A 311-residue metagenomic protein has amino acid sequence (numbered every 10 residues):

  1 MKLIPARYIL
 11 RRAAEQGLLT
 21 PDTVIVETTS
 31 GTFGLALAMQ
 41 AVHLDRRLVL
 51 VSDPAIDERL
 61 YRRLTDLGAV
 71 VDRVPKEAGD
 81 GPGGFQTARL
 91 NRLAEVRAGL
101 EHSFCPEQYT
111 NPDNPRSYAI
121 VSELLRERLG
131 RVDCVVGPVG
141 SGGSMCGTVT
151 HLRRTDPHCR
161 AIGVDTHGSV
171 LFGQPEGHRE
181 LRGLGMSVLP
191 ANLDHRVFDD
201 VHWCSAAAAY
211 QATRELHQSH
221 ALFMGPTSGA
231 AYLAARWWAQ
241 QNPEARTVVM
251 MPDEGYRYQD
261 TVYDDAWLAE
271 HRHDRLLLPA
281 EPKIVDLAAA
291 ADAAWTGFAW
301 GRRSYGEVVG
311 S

Functional and structural regions predicted by a protein language model:
M1-V24: Helix-rich "cap/lid" substructures immediately adjacent to catalytic or cofactor-binding pockets
R12-L18, L35-D45, V149-D156, L233-P243: Alpha-helix C-terminal capping segments
L19-D53, V132-S144: A short, small-residue-rich loop immediately preceding and capping a beta-strand
P54-C134, T166-Q211: Small/polar-residue-rich loop-to-helix segments that shape phosphate-bearing ligand pockets
T87-L90, R154-P226, D264-S311: Active-site/ligand-binding loops adjacent to catalytic centers
N114-R160: Glycine-rich ThDP/TPP pyrophosphate-binding loop and its adjacent helix/strand module within ThDP-dependent enzymes
E215-Q218, A245-D265: ATP/nucleoside-binding phosphotransfer catalytic cores, i.e., glycine-rich phosphate-binding loops
